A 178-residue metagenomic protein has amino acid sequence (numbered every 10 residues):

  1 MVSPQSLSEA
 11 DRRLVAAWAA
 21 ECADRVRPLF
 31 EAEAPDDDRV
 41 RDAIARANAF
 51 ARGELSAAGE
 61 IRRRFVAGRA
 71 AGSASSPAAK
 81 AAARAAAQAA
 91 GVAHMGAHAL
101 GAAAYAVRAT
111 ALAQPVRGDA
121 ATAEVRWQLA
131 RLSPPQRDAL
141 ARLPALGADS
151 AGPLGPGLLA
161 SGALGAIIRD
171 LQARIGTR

Functional and structural regions predicted by a protein language model:
M1-R131: Structured binding/interaction patches within domain cores
V2-L7, A113-R178: C-terminal binding/interaction regions
